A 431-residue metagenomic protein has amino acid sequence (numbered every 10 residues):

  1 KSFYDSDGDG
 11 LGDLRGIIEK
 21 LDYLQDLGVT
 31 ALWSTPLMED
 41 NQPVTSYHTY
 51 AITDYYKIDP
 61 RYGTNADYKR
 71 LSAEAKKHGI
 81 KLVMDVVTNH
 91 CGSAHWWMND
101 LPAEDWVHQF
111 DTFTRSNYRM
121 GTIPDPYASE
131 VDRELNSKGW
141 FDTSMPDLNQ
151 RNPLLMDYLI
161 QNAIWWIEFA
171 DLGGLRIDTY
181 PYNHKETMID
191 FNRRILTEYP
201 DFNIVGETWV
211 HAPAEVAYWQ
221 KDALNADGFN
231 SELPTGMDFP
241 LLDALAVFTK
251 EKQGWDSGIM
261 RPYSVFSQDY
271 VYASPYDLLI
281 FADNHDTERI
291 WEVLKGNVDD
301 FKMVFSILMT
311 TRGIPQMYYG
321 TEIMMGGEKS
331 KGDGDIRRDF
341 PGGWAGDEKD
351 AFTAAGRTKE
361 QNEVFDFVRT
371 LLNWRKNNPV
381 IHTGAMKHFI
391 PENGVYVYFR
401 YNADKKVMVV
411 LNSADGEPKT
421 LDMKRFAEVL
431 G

Functional and structural regions predicted by a protein language model:
K1-E19, Y23-T30, S34-W165, F169 (+5 more regions): Substrate-binding/active-site clefts of carbohydrate-active enzymes
I17-G28, F266-Y270, V304-T311: Short amphipathic alpha-helices and their capping/turn segments at secondary-structure boundaries
L24, S34, Y55, A75 (+11 more regions): Conserved, mostly hydrophobic/aromatic
A31, G79-V83, L172-R176, D201-V205 (+2 more regions): Structural preference for beta-strand elements that scaffold enzyme active sites
S72, H90, M98-N99, N162-I164 (+11 more regions): Active-site-proximal helices and loops of the catalytic beta/alpha 8
Y272-G296: Active-site clefts of carbohydrate-active enzymes
F305-G326: Substrate-binding cleft of secreted/luminal carbohydrate-active enzymes
I381-K405: Surface beta-strand/loop "capping" patches
